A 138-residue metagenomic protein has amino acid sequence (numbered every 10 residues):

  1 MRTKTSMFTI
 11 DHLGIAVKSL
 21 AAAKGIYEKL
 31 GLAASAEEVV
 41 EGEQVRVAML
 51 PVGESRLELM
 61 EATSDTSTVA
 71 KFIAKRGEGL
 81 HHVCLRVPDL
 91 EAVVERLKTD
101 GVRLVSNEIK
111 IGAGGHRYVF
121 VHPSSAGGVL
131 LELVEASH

Functional and structural regions predicted by a protein language model:
M1-K24, E78-V87, S137: N-terminal beta-strand motif that seeds the catalytic metal site of vicinal oxygen chelate
R2-K4, V39, R46-G53, L57-E58 (+2 more regions): Vicinal oxygen chelate
T5, I10-D11, L30, A34-V45 (+2 more regions): A cross-kingdom feature marking solvent-exposed beta-strand/loop segments within repeated, beta-rich binding/scaffold
I10-V17, Y27, L50, L57-M60 (+4 more regions): Short, structured motif recognition centered on aromatic/hydrophobic residues
K18-L20, S64-S67, L90-V93: Short hydrophobic/aromatic-rich motifs at helix boundaries and adjacent loops
A22-A23, A33-S35, R56-L57, D65-T68 (+1 more regions): Short loop/beta submotifs within extracellular cysteine-rich repeat domains
A23-Y27, L97: Conserved active-site tyrosine of GNAT-family acetyltransferases
G31, G53-S55, D89: Extracellular/lumenal glycan-associated surfaces
